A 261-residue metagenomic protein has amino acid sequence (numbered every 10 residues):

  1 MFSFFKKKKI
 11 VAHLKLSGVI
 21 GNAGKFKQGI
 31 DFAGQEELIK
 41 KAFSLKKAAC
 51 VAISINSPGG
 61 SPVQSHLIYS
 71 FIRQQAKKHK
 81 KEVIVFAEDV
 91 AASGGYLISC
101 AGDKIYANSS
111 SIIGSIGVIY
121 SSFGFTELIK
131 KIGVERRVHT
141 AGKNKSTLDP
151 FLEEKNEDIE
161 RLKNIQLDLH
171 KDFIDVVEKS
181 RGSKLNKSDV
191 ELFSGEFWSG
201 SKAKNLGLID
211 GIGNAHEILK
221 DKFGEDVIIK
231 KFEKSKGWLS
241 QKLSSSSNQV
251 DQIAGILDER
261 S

Functional and structural regions predicted by a protein language model:
M1-N108, I119-S261: N-terminal organellar transit peptides
